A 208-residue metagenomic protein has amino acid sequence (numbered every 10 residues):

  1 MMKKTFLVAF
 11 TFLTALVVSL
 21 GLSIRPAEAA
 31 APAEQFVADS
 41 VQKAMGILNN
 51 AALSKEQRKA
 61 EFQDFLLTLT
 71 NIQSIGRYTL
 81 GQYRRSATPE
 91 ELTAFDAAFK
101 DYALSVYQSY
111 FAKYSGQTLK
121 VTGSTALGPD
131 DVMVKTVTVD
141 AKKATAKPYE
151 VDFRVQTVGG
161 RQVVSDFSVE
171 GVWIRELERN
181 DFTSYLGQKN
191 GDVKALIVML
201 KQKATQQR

Functional and structural regions predicted by a protein language model:
M1-T5: Positively charged n-region of N-terminal signal peptides that target proteins for export
F10-G21: Bacterial N-terminal signal peptides
L22-A29: Sec/Tat signal peptide C-region and signal peptidase I cleavage site
A31-S109: Early exported N-terminus immediately downstream of N-terminal targeting peptides
S105-Y149, M199, K203-R208: Surface-exposed, charged secondary-structure patches
V137, R154-V155, K194: Low-complexity, acidic/polar, glycine-enriched regions of mature
P148-E176: Short beta-strand edge/turn micro-motifs at domain boundaries
D166-R208: Low-complexity, intrinsically disordered terminal/linker segments enriched in charged and Gly/Pro repeats
